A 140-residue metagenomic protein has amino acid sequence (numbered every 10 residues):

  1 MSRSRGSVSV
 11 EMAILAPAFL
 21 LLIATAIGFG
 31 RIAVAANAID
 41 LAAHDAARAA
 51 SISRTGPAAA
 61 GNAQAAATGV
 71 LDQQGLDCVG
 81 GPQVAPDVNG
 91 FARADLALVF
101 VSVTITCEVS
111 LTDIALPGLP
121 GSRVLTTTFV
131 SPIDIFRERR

Functional and structural regions predicted by a protein language model:
M1-T68: Alpha-helical assembly-interface signal, strongest on the long, hydrophobic N-terminal helix that forms
I52, G56-R140: Short, conserved structural patches
